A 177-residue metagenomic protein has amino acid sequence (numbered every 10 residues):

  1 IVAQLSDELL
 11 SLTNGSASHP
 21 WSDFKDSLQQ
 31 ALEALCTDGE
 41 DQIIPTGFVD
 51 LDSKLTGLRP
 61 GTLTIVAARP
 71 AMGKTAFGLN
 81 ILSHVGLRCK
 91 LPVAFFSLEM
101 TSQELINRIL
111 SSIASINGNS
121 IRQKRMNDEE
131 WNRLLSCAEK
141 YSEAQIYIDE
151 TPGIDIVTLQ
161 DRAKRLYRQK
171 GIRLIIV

Functional and structural regions predicted by a protein language model:
I1-P60, I116, E130-N132, S136-Q145 (+3 more regions): Core recognition of P-loop NTPase motor domains used across DNA-transaction enzymes
S53, H84-G171: Cytosolic-facing regulatory segments adjacent to core modules
T64-I65, A94: Short hydrophobic/aromatic beta-strand immediately N-terminal to the Walker A/P-loop
A68: The Walker A (P-loop) glycine that initiates the GxxxxGKT/S ATP-binding motif of P-loop NTPases
A71: Walker A (P-loop) phosphate-binding loop of P-loop NTPases
K74: Conserved lysine of the Walker
I172-V177: Helical hairpin unit composed of two closely spaced alpha helices linked by a short loop
